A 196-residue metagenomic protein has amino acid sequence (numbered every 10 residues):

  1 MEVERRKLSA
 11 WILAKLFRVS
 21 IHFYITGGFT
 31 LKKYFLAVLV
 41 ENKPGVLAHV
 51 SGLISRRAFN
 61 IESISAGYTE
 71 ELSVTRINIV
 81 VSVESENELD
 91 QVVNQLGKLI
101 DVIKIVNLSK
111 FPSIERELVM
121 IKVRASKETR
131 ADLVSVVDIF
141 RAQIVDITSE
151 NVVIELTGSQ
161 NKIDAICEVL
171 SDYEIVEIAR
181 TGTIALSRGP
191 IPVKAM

Functional and structural regions predicted by a protein language model:
E4-R5, I21: Ser/Thr/Pro/Gly-rich low-complexity, intrinsically disordered segments
R5-L8, L16: Cationic, low-complexity basic patches in intrinsically disordered or flexible, solvent-exposed regions
F17, F23-Y24, F29: Aromatic (phenylalanine/tyrosine) cluster motif
G27-M196: A conserved regulatory-domain signal marking ACT and ACT-like small-molecule sensing domains and adjacent regulatory
